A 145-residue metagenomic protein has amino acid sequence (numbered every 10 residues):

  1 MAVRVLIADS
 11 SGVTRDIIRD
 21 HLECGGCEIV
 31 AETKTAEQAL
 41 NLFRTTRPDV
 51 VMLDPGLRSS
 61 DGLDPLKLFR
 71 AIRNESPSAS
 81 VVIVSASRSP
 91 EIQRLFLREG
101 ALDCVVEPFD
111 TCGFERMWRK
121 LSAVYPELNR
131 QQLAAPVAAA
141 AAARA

Functional and structural regions predicted by a protein language model:
G12-A31: Two-component/phosphorelay signaling modules centered on CheY-like receiver
A31, V106-E107: Residues at the ends of beta-strands that form strand-to-helix hinge/output surfaces
T46-L57: Active-site beta3 strand of CheY-like receiver
V51, V81, C104-V105: Two-component signal transduction core modules
L63, K67, S87-V105, R116: Alpha4 helix (beta4-alpha4-beta5 surface) of REC/receiver domains from two-component response regulators
L63-P77: Short amphipathic alpha-helix used as the core "switch/output" element in two-component signaling
T111, R116-R119, A123-A145: CheY-like receiver
